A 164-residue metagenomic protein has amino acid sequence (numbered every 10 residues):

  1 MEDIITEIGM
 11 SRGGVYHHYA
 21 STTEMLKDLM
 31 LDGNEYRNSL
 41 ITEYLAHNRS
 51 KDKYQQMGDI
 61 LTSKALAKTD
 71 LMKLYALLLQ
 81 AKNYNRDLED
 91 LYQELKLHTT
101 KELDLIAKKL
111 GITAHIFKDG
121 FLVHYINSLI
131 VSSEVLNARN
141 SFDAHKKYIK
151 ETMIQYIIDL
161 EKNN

Functional and structural regions predicted by a protein language model:
M1-D28: Helix-turn-helix
E7, H18, M25, Y36 (+2 more regions): Residue cluster at the C-terminal edge of the helix-turn-helix DNA-binding motif
A20-E24, D28, R49, L66 (+3 more regions): Residues in soluble alpha-helical coiled-coils and helical-bundle/repeat scaffolds
D28, T42-T69, L122-V123, K146-K150: Hydrophobic alpha-helical connector segments
L31-N38: Short, basic, alpha-helical segments at the C-terminal edge of helix-turn-helix-like DNA-binding modules
N38-E43, A67-A76, Y84-G111, G120-F121 (+2 more regions): Amphipathic alpha-helical packing segments from all-alpha helical-bundle domains
L61, Y75-L79, I126-I130: Short alpha-helical scaffolding segments that buttress acidic/His motifs in well-ordered protein cores
E89-Q93, K108-N164: Hydrophobic/aromatic-rich alpha-helical bundle segments in the mid-to-C-terminal region
